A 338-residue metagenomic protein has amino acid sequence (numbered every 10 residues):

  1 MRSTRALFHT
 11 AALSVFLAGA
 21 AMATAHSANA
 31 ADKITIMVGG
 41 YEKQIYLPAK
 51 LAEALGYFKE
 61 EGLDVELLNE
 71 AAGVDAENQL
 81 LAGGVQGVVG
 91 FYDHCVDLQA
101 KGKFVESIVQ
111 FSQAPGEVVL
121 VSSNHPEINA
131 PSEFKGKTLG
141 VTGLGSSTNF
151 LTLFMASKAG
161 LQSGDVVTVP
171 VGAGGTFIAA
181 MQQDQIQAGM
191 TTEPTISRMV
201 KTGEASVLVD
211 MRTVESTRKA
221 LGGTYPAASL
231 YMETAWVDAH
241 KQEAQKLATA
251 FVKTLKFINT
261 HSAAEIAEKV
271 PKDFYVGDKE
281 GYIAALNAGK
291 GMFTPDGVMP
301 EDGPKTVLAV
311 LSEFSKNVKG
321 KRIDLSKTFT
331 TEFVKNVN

Functional and structural regions predicted by a protein language model:
M1-S14: Bacterial N-terminal signal peptides that target proteins for export
F16-S27: C-terminal segment of classical bacterial N-terminal signal peptides
A30-G175, A180-E193, S197, E204 (+1 more regions): Short, glycine-/small- and polar/acidic-enriched structural segments that line small-molecule recognition paths
E60, T213-G223, K290-E301: Short, solvent-exposed loop/beta-turn-alpha elements that line the ligand-binding surface or hinge of extracytoplasmic
D93-H94, T176-A179, Q183-P271: Pocket-lining segment of extracytoplasmic ligand-binding domains
V237-V318: Secondary-structure end/capping motifs
K305-N338: Conserved C-terminal helix/tail region of periplasmic/extracytoplasmic solute-binding proteins
